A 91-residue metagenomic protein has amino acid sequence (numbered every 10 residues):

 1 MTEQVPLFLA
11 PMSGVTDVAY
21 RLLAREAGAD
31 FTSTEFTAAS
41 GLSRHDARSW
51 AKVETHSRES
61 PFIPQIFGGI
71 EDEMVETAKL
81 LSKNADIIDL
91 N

Functional and structural regions predicted by a protein language model:
T2-L7: Extreme N-terminal starter segment of soluble prokaryotic enzymes
M12-S82: Glycine-rich, positively charged N-terminal anion/phosphate-binding segment
T34, I87-N91: Non-cysteine beta-strand/loop elements that form the S-adenosyl-L-methionine
